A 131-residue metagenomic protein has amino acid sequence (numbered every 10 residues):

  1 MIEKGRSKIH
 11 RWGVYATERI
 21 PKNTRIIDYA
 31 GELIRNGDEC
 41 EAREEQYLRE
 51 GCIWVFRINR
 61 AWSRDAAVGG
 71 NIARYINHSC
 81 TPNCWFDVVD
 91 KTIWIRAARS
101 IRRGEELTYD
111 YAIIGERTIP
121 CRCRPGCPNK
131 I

Functional and structural regions predicted by a protein language model:
M1-C84: Catalytic cores of histone-lysine modification enzymes
S79-I131: C-terminal SET catalytic tail plus cysteine-rich post-SET Zn-binding segment of SAM-dependent SET-domain
